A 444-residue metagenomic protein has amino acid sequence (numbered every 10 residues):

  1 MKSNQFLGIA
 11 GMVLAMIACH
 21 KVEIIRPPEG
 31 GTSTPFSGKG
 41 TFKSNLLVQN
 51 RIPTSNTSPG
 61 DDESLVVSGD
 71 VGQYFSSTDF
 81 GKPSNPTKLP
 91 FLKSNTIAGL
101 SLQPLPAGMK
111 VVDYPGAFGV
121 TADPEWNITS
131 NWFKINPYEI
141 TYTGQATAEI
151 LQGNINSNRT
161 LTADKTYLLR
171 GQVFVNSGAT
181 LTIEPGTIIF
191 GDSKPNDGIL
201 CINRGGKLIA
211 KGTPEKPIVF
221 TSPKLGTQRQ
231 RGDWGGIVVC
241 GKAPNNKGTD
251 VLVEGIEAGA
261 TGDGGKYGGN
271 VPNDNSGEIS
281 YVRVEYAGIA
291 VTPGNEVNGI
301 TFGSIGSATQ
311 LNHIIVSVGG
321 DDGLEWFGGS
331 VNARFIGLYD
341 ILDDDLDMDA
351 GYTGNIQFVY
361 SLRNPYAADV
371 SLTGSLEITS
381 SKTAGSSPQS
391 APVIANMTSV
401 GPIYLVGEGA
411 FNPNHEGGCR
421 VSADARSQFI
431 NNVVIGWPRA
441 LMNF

Functional and structural regions predicted by a protein language model:
M1-L7: Bacterial N-terminal signal peptides that target proteins for export
L7-L14: Sec-dependent N-terminal signal peptides
I17-A18: C-terminal motif of bacterial Sec signal peptides marking the signal peptidase cleavage site
K21: Short, conserved catalytic or interaction motifs in soluble domains
I24-T182, D192-G205, P217-D321, E325-L342 (+1 more regions): Extracellular beta-rich repeat passengers
I188: Catalytic metal-binding/acid-base residues of hydrolase active sites
K211: Conserved H-D interstitial segment of serine endopeptidase catalytic domains
